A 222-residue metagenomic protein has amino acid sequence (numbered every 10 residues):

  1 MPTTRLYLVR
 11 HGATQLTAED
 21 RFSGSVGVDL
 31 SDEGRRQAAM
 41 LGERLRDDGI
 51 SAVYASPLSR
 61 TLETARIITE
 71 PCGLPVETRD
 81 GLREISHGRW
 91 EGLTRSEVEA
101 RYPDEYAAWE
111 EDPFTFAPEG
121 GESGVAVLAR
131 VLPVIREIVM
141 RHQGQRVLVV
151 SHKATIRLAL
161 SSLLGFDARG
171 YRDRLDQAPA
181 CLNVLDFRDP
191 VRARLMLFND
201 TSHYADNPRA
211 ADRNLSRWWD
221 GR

Functional and structural regions predicted by a protein language model:
M1-T4, I85-E99, M140, Q145 (+1 more regions): Acidic, low-complexity terminal tails and accessory targeting/binding regions of phosphate-metabolizing enzymes
P2-Y7, A52: Extreme N-terminal starter segment of soluble prokaryotic enzymes
H11, G34, H152: Short, conserved phosphate/pyrophosphate- and ester-handling motifs at nucleotide-, phospho-/glycolipid
T14-G27: Glycine-rich N-terminal loop/short-helix segment of MobA-like nucleotidyltransferase
G34-S51, R136-E137, V184-D186: A short, N-terminal amphipathic alpha-helix
A39-Y106: Phosphate-coordination/substrate-recognition cap region in phosphate-metabolizing enzymes
A55-S56, A129, V150-S151: Short beta-strand scaffold positions
E105-A126, W219-R222: Short glycine/proline- and acidic residue-enriched helix-loop micro-motifs that form flexible lids or anion-recognition
